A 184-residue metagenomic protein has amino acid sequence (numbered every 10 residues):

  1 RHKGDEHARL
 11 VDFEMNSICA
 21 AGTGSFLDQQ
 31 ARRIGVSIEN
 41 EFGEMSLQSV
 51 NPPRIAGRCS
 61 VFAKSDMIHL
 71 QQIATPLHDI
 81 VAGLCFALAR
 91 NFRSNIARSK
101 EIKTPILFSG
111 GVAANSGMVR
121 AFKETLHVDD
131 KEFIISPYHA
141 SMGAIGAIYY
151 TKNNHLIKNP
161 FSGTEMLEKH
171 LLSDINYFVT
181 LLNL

Functional and structural regions predicted by a protein language model:
R1-E6: Gly/Thr-rich phosphate-binding beta-strand-loop-beta motif of the actin/hexokinase/Hsp70
R9-L47, A140, Y149-N153: Glycine-rich phosphate-binding loop plus the immediately following alpha-helix
L10, P76, S99-P105, V128-E132: Short, surface-exposed connector motifs at secondary-structure boundaries
A21, I38-Q71: Conserved ATP-utilizing enzyme core subdomain
S65-S94: Adenine-nucleotide phosphate-binding core of ATP-dependent small-molecule kinases
R98-T125, S136-G143: Glycine-rich phosphate-binding loops at beta-strand->alpha-helix junctions
Y150-L184: Acidic, glycine/GT-rich loop-and beta-edge segments that sit at the periphery of enzyme/chaperone cores
